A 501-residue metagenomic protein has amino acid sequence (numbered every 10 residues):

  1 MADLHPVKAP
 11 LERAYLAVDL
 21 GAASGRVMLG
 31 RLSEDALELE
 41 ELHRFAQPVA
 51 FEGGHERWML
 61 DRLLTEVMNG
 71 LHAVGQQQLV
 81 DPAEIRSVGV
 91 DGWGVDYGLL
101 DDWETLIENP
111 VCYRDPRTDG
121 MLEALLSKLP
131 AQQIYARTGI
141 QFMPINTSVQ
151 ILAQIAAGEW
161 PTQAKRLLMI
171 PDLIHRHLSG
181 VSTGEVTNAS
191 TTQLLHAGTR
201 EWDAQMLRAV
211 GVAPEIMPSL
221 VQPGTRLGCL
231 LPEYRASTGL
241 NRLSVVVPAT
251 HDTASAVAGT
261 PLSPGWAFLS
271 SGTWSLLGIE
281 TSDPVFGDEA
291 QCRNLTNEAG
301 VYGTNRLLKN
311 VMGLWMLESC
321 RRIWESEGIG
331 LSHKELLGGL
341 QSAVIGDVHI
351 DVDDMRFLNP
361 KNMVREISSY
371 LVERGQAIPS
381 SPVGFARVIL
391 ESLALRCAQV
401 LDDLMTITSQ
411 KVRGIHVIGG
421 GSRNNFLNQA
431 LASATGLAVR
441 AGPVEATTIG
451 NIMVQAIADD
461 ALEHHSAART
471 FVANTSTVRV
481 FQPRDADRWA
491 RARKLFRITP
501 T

Functional and structural regions predicted by a protein language model:
M1-E108, A136, Q163, R235-V245 (+1 more regions): N-terminal glycine/serine-rich phosphate-binding loop of ATP-dependent small-molecule kinases, especially carbohydrate
A2-L11, L16-A17, L29, L126-T138 (+9 more regions): Active-site core segments that coordinate phosphate-bearing ligands/cofactors across diverse enzyme families
R44, V111-T118, A189-S190, T273-S275 (+1 more regions): Short, acidic/turn-prone active-site loops that include or flank metal/cofactor- and phosphate-binding residues
E52, Q78-Y113, Q141-T147, H175-H196 (+1 more regions): Short beta-strand-loop/turn "lid" adjacent to the catalytic site in phosphate-handling enzymes
E56-L64, I140, P144, L220-G224 (+2 more regions): Short acidic-aromatic active-site loops that bind/stabilize oxyanions
P82-G92, R166, S219, I407-G419: Short glycine-rich phosphate-binding loop at a beta-alpha junction
D91-G94, P223-G224, S271-W274, G414-S422: Glycine-rich beta-strand-to-loop/alpha-helix junction loops that act as flexible
G198-T199, P223-L227: Short beta-strand to alpha-helix junction loop
